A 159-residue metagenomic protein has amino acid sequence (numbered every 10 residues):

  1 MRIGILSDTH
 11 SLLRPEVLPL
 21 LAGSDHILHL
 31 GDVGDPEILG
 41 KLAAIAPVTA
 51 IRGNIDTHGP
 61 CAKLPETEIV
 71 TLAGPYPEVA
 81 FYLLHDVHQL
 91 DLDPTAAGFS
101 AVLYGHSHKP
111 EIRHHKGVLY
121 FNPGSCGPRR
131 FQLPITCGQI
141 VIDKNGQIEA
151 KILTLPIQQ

Functional and structural regions predicted by a protein language model:
M1, D25, A46, V79 (+2 more regions): A structural micro-motif
M1-V48, D56-P65, T71, L133-T136 (+1 more regions): N-terminal active-site segment of His-dependent metallophosphoesterases
I5-S7, H26-D32, T49-N54, Y82-H85 (+2 more regions): Active-site neighborhood of phospho(di)ester-bond hydrolases with catalytic His/Asp-centered motifs
S11, D35, H88, K109 (+1 more regions): Short active-site segment of divalent metal-dependent hydrolases/proteases that encodes the spacing between
T49-Q89, A96-G98: Helix-adjacent hinge/juxtasegments
T57-H58, P110-I112, R129: Short gly/pro/ser/thr-enriched loop/turn and capping motifs at secondary-structure boundaries
I69-P77, A97, H114, F121-Q159: Binuclear metal-dependent phosphoesterase catalytic core
V87, D91-A97, V102-E111, H115: Non-DNA-binding regulatory cores of transcription-related proteins, predominantly C-terminal effector-binding
